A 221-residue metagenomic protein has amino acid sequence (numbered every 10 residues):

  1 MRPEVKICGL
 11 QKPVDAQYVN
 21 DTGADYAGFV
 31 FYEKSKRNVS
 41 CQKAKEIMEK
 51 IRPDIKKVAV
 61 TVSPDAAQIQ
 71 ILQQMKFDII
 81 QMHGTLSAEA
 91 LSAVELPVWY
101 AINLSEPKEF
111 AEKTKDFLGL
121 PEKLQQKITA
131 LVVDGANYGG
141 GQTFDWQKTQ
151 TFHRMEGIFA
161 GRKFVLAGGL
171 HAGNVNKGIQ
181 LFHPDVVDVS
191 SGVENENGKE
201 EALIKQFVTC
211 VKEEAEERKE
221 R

Functional and structural regions predicted by a protein language model:
M1-R221: Conserved N-terminal beta1-alpha1 strand-loop-helix module at the mouth
